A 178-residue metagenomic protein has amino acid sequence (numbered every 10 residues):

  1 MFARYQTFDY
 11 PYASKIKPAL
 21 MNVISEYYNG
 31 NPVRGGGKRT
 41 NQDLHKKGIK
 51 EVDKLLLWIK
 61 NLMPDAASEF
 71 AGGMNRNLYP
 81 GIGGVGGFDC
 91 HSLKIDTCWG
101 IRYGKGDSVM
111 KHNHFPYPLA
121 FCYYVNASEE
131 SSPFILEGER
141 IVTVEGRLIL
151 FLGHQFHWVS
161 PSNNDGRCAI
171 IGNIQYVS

Functional and structural regions predicted by a protein language model:
M1-C90: Non-heme Fe(II)/2-oxoglutarate
G84-P161, G166-I170, Q175-V177: Catalytic core of non-heme Fe(II) oxygenases with the double-stranded beta-helix
